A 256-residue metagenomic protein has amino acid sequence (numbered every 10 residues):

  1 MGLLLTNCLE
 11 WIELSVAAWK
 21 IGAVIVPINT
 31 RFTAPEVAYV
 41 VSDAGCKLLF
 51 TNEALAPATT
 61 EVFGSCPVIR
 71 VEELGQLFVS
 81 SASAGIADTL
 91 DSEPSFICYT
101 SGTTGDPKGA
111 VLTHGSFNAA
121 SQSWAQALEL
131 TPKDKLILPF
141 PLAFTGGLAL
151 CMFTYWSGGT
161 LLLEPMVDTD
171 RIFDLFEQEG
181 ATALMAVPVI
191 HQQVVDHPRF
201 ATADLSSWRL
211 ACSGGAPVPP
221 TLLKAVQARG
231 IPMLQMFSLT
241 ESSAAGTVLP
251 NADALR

Functional and structural regions predicted by a protein language model:
M1-F32: Conserved AMP-binding/adenylate-forming
I12-I21, D43, F144, M152-W156 (+1 more regions): Short hydrophobic alpha-helices that are characteristic scaffold elements of the AMP-binding
A54-D91: ANL superfamily adenylate-forming
A82-Y99, D106, E129-K135, S242: Conserved pre-ATP/AMP-binding loop-to-beta segment of ANL
S95-Q122: Conserved AMP-binding A3 loop
N118-K135, L142-A183, H197: Conserved AMP-binding/adenylation subdomain of ANL enzymes
W156, Q178-A186, V195-R256: Gly/Ser/Thr-rich phosphate-binding loop
